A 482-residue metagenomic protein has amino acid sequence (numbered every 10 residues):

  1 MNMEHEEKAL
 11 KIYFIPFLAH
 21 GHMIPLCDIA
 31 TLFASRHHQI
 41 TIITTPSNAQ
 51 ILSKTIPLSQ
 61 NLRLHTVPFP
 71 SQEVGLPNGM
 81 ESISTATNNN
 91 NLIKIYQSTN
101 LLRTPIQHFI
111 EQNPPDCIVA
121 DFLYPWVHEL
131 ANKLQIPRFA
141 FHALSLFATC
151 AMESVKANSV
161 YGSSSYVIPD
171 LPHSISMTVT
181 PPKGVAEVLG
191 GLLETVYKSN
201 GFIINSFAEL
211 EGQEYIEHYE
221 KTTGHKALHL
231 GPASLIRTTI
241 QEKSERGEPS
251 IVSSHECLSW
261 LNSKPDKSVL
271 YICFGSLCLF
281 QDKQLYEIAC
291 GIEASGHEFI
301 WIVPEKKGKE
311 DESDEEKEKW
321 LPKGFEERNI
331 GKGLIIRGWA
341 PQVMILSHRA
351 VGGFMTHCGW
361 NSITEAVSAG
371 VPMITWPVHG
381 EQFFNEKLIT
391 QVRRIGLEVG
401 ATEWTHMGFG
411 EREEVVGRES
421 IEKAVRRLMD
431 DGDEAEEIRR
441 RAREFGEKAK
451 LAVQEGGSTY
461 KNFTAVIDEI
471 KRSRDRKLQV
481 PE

Functional and structural regions predicted by a protein language model:
M1-E482: Glycosyltransferase specificity loop/lid
